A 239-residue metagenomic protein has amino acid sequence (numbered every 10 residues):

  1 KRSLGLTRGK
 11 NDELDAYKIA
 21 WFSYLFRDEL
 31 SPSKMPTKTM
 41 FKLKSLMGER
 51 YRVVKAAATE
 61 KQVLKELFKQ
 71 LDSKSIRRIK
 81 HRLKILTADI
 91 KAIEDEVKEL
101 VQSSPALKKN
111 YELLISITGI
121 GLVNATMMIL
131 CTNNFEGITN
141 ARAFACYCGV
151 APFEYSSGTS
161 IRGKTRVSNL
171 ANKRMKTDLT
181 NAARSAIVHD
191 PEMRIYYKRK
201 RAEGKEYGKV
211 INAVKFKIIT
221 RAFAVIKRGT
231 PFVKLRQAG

Functional and structural regions predicted by a protein language model:
K1-L113: Long, charge-rich intrinsically disordered scaffolds of nucleic-acid metabolism proteins
L4, S31-S45, F68, G163-N169 (+1 more regions): Short, solvent-exposed helix-loop connector elements
K18, R78-H81, I85, M127 (+5 more regions): Amphipathic alpha-helical interaction segments
F26-S31, N133-G137, S185-E192, A222-K234: Short helix-capping/linker segments at secondary-structure and domain boundaries
L43, M128, D178-A183, V214 (+2 more regions): Short alpha-helical scaffolding segments that buttress acidic/His motifs in well-ordered protein cores
S116, L122, T126-Y207: Phosphate-backbone recognition surface of nucleic-acid-processing proteins
T159-G163, Y197-G239: Low-complexity, acidic/Ser/Thr- and charged residue-rich accessory regions of DNA metabolism proteins
